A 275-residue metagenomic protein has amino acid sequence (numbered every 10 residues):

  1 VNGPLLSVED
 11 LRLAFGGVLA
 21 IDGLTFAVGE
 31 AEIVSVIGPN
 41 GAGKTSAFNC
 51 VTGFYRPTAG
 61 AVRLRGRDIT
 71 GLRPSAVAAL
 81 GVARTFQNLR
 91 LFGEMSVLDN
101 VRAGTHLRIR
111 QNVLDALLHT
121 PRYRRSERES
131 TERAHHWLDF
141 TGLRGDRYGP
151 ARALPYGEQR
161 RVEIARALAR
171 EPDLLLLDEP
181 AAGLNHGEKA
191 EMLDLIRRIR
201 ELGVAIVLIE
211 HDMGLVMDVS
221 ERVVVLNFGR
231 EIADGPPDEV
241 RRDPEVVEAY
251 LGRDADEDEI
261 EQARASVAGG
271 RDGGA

Functional and structural regions predicted by a protein language model:
N2-A275: Glycine-rich phosphate-binding loops of nucleotide-dependent enzymes
